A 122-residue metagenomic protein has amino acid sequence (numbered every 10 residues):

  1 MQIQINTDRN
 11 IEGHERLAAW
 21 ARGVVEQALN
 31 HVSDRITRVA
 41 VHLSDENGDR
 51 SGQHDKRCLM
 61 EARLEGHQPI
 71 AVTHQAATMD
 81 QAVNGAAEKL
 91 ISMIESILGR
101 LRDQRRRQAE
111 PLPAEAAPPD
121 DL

Functional and structural regions predicted by a protein language model:
M1-L122: N-terminal, polar/charged subdomain of small-to-medium soluble alpha/beta proteins
